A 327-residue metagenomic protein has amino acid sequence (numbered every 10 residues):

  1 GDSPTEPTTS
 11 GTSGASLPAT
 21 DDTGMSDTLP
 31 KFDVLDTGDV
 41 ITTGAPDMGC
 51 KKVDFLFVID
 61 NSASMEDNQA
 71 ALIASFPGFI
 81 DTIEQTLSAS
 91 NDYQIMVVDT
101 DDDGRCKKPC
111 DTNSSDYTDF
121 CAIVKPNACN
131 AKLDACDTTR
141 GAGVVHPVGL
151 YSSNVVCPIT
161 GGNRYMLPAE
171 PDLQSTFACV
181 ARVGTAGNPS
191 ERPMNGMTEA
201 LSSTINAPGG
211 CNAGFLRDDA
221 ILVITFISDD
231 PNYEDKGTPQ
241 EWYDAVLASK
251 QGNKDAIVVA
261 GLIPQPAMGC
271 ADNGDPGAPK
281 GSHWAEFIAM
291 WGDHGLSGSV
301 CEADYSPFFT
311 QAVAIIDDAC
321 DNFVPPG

Functional and structural regions predicted by a protein language model:
G1-D2: Bacterial signal peptide processing site
T9, S13, T20-T23, T37: Long, acidic low-complexity intrinsically disordered regions
M25, L29-G327: Divalent cation-coordinating acidic motifs and surrounding scaffolds that mediate Ca2+/Mg2+/Mn2+/Zn2+-dependent binding
